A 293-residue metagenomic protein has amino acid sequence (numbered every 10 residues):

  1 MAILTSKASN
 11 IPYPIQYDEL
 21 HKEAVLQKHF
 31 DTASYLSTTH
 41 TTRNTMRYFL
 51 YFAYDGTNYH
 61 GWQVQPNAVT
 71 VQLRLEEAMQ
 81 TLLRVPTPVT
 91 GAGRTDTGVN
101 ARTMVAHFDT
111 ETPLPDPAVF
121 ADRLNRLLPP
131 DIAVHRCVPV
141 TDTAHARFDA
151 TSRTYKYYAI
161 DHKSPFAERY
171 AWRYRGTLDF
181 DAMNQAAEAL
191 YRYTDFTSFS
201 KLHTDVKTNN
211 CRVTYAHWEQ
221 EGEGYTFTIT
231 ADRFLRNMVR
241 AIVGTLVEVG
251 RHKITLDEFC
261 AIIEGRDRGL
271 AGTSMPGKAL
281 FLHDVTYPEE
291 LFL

Functional and structural regions predicted by a protein language model:
M1-Y13: Extreme N-terminal basic, low-complexity initiation segments that serve as generic localization/processing leaders
L4, V25-L26, T95, N100: Compositionally biased, intrinsically disordered low-complexity regions
K7, T32-H40: N-terminal polybasic/positive-inside topogenic patches
A8-N10, H29, G272: Generic N-terminal simple sequence motifs
N10-Q16, L20-K22, T41: Juxtamembrane/membrane-water interface recognition
I15-D18, L36, D96: Short, linear, compositionally biased motifs with a strong N-terminal bias
D18-S34: Positively charged N-terminal leader segments that act as targeting/secretion signals
H40-L293: Structured-RNA-binding interfaces characteristic of tRNA pseudouridine synthases
